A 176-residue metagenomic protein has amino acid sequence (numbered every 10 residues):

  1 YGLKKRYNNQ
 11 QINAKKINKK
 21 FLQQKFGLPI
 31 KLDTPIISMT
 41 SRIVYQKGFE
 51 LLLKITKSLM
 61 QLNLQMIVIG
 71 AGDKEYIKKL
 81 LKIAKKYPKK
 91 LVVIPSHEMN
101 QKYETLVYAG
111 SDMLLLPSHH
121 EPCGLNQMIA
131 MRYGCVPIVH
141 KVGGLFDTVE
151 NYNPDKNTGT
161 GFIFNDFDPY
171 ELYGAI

Functional and structural regions predicted by a protein language model:
Y1-I176: Catalytic cores of carbohydrate-active enzymes across secretory and cytosolic contexts
